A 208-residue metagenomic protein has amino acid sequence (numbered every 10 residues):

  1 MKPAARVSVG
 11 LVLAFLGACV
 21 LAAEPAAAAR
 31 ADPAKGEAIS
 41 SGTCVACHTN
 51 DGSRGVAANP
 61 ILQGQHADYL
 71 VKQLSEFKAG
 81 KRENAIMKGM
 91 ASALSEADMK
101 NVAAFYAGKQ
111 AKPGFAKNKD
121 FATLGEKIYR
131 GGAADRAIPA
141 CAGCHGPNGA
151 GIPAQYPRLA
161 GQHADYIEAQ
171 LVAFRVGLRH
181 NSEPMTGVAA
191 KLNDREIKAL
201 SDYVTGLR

Functional and structural regions predicted by a protein language model:
M1-R6: N-terminal secretory signal peptides that target proteins for export/translocation
S8-V20: Bacterial N-terminal signal peptides
A22-S40, S53-A58, G108-A134: Electrostatic cytochrome c docking/interface patches
A31-A79: The feature marks the first
D32, S40, H66, Q73 (+7 more regions): Stable alpha-helical elements in mature extracytoplasmic
E37-V45, G64-A67, V71, R130-A142 (+1 more regions): Sequence context surrounding c-type heme c attachment/ligation sites in exported
T43-N50, V102, I138-P147, L200: The canonical Cys-X-X-Cys-His
G55-I61, E76-N118, P153-R158, V176-R208: Axial heme c-ligation environment in periplasmic c-type cytochrome domains
